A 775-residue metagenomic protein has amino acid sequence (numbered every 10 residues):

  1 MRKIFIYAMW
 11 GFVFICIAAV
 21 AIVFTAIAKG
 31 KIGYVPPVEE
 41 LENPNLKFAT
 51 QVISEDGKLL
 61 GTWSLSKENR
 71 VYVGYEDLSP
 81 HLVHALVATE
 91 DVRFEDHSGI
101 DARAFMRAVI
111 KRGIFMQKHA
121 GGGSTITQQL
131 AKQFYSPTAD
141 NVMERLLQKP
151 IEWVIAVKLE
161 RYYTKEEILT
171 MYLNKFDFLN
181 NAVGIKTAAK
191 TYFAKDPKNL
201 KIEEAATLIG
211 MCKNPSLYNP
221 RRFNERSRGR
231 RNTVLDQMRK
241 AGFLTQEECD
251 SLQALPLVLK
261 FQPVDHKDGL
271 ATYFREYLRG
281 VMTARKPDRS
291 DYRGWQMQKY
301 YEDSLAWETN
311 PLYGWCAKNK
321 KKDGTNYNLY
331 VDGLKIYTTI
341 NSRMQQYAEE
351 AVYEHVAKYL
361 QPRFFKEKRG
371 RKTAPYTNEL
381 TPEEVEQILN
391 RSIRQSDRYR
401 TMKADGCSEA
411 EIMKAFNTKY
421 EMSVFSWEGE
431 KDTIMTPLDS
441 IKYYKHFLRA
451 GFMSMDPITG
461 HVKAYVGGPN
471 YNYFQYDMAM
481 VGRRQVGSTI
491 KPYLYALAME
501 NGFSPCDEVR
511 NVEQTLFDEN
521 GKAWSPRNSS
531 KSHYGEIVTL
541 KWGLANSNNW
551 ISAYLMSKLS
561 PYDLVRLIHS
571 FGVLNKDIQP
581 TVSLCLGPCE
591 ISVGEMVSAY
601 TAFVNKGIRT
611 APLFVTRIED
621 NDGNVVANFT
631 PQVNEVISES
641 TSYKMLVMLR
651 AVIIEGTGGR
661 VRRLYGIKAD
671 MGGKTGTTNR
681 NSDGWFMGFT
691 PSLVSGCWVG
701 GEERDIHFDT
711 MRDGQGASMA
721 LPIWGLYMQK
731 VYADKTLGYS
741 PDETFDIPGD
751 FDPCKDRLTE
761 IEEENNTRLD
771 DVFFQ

Functional and structural regions predicted by a protein language model:
M1-I53, R93, G113, Y359: N-terminal type II signal-anchor transmembrane helix that functions as the membrane-insertion/stop-transfer segment
L46-W307, C316, D323-T325, N470 (+3 more regions): Peptidoglycan glycan-strand catalytic modules in the bacterial/periplasmic cell-wall system
A85-V87, M238, A348, T459-G460 (+6 more regions): Active-site SXXK
E95-F105, V183-K186, T245-D250, M499-E519 (+2 more regions): Short, well-structured active-site flanking segments
K118, T245-T339, R343-C407: Non-catalytic structural connector segments
T125-I126, F134-S136, N141, R145 (+6 more regions): Active-site-adjacent helix/loop patches that line small-molecule binding or acyl-intermediate pockets
P256, V481-I537, A611-V625: Short, glycine/proline-biased beta-turn/loop segments that scaffold the active-site neighborhood
T338, S342-K358, L389-D456, H461 (+4 more regions): A penicillin-recognizing enzyme superfamily signal
